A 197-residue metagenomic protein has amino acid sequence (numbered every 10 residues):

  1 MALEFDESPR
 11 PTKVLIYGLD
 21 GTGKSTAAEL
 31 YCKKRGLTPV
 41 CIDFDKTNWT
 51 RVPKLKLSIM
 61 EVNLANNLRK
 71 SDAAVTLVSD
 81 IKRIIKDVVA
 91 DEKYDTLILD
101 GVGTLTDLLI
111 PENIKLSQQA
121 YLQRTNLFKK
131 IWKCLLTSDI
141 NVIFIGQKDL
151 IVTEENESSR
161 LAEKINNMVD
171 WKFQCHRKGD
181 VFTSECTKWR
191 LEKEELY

Functional and structural regions predicted by a protein language model:
A2-E92, T96: Conserved P-loop
Y17, G21, N141-Y197: Phosphate-binding/switch region of NTP-binding enzymes
V52, L109-I110, G179: Hydrophobic alpha-helical membrane-insertion segments
K70-T76, L127-K129, K172-H176: Short C-terminal domain-edge/linker segments immediately following a structured domain
S79, R83-D87, D107, K130 (+2 more regions): Charged/polar, solvent-exposed surface patches and flexible loops
K82-D91, K133-I143, G179-V181: Noncatalytic linker/hinge segments flanking ATPase motor cores
T96-N167: P-loop NTPase motor core
